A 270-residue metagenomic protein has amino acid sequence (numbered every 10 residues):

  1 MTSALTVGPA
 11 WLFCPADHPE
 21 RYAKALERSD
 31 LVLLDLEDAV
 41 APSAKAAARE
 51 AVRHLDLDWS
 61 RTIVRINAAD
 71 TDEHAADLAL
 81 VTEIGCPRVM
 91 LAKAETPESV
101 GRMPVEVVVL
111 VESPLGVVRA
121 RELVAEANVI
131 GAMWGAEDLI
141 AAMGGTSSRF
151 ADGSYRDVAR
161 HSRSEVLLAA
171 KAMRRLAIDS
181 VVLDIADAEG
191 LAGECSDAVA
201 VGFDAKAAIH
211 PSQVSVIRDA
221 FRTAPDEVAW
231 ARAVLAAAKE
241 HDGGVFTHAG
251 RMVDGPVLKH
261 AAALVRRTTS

Functional and structural regions predicted by a protein language model:
M1-S270: Expand to "…catalyze enediolate/carbanion chemistry for C-C bond making/breaking, isomerization, decarboxylation
